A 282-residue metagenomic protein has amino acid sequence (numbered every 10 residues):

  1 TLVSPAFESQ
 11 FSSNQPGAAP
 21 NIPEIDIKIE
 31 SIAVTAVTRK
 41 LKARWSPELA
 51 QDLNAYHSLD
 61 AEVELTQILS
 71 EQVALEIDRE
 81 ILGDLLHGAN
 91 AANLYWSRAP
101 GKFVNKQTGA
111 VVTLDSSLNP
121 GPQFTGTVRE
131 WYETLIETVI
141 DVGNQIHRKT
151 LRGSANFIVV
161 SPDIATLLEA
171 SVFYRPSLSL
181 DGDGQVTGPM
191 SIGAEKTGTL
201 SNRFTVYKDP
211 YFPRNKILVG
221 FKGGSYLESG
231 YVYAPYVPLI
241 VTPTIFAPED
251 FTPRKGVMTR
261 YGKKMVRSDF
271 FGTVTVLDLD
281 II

Functional and structural regions predicted by a protein language model:
T1-T38: Long, low-complexity, polar/charged, intrinsically disordered or flexibly structured peripheral segments
P5-Q10, V34-A36, K40, E48 (+7 more regions): Sequence/fold signature of self-assembling virion shell proteins
P23-K42, S70-A74, T138-H147: Structured alpha-helical segments in the cores of large, soluble enzyme domains
I25-I32, S46-V63, S116-R129: Glycine- and acidic
A61-E62, D78-N105: Short, glycine/acidic-rich hinge or "gate" loops at secondary-structure transitions that mediate conformational
S70-I77, I81, T259, K263: Structural signal for hydrophobic packing residues in well-ordered secondary-structure cores of soluble enzyme domains
Q72-D78, P100, G188-G198: Short C-terminal domain-edge/linker segments immediately following a structured domain
S97-D183: Extended, solvent-exposed, turn-rich assembly/linker loops in the middle of proteins
